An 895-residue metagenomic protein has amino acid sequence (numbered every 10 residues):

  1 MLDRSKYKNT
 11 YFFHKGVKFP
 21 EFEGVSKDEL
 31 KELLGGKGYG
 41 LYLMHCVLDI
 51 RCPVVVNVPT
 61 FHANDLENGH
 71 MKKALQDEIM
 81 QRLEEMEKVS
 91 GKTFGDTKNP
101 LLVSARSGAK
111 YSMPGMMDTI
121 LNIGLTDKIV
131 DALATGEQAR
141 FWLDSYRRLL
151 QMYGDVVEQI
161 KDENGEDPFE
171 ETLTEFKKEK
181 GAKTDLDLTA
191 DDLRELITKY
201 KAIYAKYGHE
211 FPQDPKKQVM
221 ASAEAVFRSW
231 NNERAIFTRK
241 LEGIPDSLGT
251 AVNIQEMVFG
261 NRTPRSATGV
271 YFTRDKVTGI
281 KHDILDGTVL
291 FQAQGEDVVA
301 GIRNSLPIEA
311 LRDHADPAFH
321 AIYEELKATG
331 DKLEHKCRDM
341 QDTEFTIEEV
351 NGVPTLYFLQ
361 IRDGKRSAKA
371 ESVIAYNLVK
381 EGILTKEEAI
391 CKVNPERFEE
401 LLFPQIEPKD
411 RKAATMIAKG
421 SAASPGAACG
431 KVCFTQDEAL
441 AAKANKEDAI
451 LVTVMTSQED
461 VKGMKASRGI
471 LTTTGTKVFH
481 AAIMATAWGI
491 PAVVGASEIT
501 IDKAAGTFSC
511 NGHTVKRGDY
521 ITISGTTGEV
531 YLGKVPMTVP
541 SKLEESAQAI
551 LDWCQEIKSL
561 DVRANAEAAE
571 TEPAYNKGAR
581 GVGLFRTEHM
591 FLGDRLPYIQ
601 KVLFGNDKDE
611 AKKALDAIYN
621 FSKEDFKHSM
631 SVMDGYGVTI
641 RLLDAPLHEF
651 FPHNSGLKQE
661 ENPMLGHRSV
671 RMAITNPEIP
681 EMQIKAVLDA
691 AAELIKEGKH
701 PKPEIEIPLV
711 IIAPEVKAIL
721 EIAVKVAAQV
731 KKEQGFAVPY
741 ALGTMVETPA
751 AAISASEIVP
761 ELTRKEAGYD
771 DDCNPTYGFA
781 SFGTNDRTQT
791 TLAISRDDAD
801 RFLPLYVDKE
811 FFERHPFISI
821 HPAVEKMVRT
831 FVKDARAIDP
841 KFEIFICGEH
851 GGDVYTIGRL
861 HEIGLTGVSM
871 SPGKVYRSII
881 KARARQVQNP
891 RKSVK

Functional and structural regions predicted by a protein language model:
M1-A414, S421, D437-I450, M455-K462 (+11 more regions): Nucleotide/phosphate-binding sheet-loop regions of phosphoryl- and nucleotidyl-transfer enzymes
R4-S5, K240-G243, I390-A441, D448-A449 (+3 more regions): Long, charged amphipathic helices and adjacent flexible linkers at domain junctions
V55-V56, T473-G475, V494-S497, F585 (+2 more regions): Short beta->alpha connector loops at strand-helix junctions that form conserved, small/polar/Pro-enriched
Q81-D96, F508-N511, A728-A737, G768-D770: Short mixed-charge
W488-I490: Residues forming the flavin
Y520-T526, Q729-V730: A glycine-rich helix N-cap at a beta->alpha junction
K542-A549, W553-K895: Conserved alpha/beta-domain cores
